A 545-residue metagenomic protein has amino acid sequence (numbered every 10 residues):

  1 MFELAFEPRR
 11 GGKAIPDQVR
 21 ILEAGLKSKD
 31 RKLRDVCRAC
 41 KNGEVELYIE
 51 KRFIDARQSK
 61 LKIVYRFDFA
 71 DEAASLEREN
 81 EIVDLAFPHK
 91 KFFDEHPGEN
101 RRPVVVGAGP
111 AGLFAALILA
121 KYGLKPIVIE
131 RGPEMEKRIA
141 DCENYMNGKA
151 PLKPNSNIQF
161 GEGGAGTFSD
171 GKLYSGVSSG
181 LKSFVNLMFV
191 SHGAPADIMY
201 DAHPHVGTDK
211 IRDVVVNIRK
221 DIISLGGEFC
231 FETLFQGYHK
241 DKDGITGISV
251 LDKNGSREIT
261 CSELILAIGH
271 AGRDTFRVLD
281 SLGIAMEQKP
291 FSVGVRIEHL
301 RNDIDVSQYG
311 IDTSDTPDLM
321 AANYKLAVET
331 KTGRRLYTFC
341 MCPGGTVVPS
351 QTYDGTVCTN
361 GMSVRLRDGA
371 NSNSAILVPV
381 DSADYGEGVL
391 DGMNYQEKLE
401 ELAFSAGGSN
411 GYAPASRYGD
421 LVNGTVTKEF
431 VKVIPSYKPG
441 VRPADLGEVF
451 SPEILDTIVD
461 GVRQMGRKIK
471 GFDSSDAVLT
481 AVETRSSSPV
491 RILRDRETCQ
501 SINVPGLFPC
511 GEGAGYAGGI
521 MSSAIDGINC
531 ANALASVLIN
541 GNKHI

Functional and structural regions predicted by a protein language model:
F2-L61, D68-I545: Residues forming the flavin
